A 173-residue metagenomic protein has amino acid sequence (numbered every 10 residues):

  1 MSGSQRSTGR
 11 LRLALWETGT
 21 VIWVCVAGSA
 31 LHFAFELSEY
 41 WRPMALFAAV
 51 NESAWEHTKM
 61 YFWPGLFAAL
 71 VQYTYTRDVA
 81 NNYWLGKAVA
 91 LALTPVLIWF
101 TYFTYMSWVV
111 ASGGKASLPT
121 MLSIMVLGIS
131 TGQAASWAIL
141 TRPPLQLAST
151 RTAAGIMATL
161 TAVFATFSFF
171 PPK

Functional and structural regions predicted by a protein language model:
M1-L13: Short, Lys/Arg-rich, polar N-terminal cytosolic tail immediately upstream of the first transmembrane signal-anchor
W16-S29, L160: Alpha-helical transmembrane segments
W23-Y40, A165-P172: Alpha-helical transmembrane segments of multi-pass membrane proteins
G28, H32, A68-Q72, G86-M106: Small-polar-interrupted transmembrane alpha-helices in polytopic inner-membrane proteins
E36-S38, F103-S112, I139-L140, S168-P172: Juxtamembrane "helix-exit" motif on the non-cytosolic side of transmembrane helices
L46-K59, L118-S123: Short aromatic-rich membrane-water interface segments that cap or initiate transmembrane helices in multi-pass membrane
K59-Q72, M125-W137: Hydrophobic cores of alpha-helical transmembrane segments in multi-pass inner/ER membrane proteins, independent
I139-K173: Terminal transmembrane helical module of multi-pass membrane proteins
